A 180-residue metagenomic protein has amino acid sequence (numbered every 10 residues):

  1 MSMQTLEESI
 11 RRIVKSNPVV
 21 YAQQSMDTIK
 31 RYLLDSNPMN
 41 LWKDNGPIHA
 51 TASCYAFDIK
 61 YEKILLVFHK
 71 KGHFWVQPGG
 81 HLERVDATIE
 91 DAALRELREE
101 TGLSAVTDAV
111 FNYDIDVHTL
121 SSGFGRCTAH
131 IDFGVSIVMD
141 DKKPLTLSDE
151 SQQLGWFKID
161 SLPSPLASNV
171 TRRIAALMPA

Functional and structural regions predicted by a protein language model:
M1, L6-V19: N-terminal domain-onset segments
K15-S53: Acidic, metal-coordinating catalytic segment for phosphate/diphosphate chemistry, firing primarily on the Nudix
L41-Q77: N-terminal strand-loop-strand
A52, E62, I131-F133, Q152: Change "...and in nucleic-acid phosphodiester-cleaving endonucleases..." to "...and in nucleic-acid processing enzymes
I59-Y61, V138-K143, I159-S161: Short loop segments at secondary-structure junctions
E62-E99, L103, D160: Conserved Nudix-box catalytic region and its N-terminal flanking loop in Nudix hydrolases and closely related
G102-K143: Active-site segment of metal-dependent pyrophosphate-handling enzymes, primarily the Nudix hydrolase catalytic core
G134, L145-A175: NUDIX/MutT-family hydrolases
